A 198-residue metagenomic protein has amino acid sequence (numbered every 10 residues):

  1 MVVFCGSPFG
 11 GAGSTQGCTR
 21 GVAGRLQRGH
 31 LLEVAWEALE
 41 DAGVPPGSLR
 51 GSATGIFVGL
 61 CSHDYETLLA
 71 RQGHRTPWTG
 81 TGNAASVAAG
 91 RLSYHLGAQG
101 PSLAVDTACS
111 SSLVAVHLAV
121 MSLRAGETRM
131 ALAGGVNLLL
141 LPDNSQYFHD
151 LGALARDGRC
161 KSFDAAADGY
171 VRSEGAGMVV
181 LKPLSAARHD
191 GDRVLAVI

Functional and structural regions predicted by a protein language model:
M1-I198: Condensing-enzyme catalytic core of the thiolase-fold
